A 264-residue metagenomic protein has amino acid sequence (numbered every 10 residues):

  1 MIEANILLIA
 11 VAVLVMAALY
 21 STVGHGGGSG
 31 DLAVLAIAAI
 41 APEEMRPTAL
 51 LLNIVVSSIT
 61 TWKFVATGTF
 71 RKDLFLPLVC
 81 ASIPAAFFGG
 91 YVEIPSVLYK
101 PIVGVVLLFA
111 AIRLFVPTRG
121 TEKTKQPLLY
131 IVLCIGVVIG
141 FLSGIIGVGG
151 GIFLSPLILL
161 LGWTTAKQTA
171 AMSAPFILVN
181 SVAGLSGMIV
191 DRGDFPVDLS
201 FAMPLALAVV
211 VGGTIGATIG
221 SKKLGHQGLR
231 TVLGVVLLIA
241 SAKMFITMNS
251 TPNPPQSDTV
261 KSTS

Functional and structural regions predicted by a protein language model:
M1-S21, G30-A38, P42, W62-L142 (+2 more regions): Juxtamembrane transmembrane-helix boundary motif
V23-D31, G147-L157: Transmembrane helix boundary and interhelical junction motifs in multipass membrane proteins
I40-L51, R71-L74, W163-A174: Membrane-interface alpha-helices at helix entry/exit sites of multi-pass transporters
T48-K63: Transmembrane alpha-helices of multi-pass small-molecule transport proteins
A49-N53, S173, I177, F201-A206: Short hydrophobic/aromatic, small-residue-rich stretches within specific transmembrane helices of secondary active
I59-W62, A66, I145, G149-I152 (+2 more regions): Membrane-embedded alpha-helices of multi-pass transport/permease systems
Q168-G187: Hydrophobic alpha-helical transmembrane segments of multi-pass integral membrane proteins, especially transporters
